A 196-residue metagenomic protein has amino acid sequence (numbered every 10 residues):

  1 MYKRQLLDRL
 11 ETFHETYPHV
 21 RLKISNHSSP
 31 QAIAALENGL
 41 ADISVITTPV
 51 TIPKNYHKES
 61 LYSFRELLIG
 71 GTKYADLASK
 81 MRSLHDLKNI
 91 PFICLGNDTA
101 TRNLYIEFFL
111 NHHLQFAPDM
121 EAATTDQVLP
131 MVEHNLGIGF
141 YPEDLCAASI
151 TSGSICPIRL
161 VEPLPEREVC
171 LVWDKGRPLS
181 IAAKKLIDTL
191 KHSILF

Functional and structural regions predicted by a protein language model:
K3-P53, A122: Central regulatory/effector-binding core of bacterial HTH transcription factors
Y17-K23, Q115-D119, E168-C170: Residues at or immediately flanking beta-strands
S28-I33, E37-L40, T47, T101-P157: Hydrophobic hinge/microswitch elements
T48-P49, T72, E143-L145, V169: Short secondary-structure boundary segments
N55-G96: Flexible hinge/capping segments at coil-to-helix
H57-L67, S152-E166: Short beta-strand->loop
D76-A78, P91-H112, L179-A183, I187-D188 (+1 more regions): Secondary-structure junction motif
C156-F196: A late-sequence structural motif
